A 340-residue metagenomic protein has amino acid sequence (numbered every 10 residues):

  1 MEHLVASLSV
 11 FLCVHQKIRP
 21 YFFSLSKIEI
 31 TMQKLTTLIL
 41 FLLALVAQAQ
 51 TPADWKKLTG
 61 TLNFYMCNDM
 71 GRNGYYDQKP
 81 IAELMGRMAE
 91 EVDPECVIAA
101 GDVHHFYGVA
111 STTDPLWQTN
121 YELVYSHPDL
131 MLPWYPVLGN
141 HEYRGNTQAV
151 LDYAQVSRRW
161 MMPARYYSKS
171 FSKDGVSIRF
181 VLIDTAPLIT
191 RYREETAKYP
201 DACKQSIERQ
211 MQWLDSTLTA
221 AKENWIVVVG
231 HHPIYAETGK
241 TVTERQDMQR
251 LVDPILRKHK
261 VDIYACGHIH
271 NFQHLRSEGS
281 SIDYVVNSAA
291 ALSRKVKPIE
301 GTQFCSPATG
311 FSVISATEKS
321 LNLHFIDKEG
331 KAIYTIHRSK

Functional and structural regions predicted by a protein language model:
M1, V5-Q50: Bacterial Sec-dependent N-terminal signal peptides
A47-P115, E208-R209: N-terminal active-site segment of His-dependent metallophosphoesterases
L58, H105-I226, T241-D247, L251-I263 (+1 more regions): Extended active-site neighborhood of metal-dependent phosphoesterases/phosphodiesterases
F64-M66, V97-A99, P136, V228 (+1 more regions): Residue-level marker for buried hydrophobic side chains located in beta-strands that build the well-ordered beta-sheet
M66, A99, S277, A316-E318 (+2 more regions): Generic beta-strand structural signal
N68-D69, G101-D102, I183, G230 (+1 more regions): Active-site flanking residues adjacent to catalytic metal/cofactor-binding acidic residues
P233-I234, I269: C-terminal structured domain segments across diverse proteins
G330-A332: Residue-level signal for glycine
